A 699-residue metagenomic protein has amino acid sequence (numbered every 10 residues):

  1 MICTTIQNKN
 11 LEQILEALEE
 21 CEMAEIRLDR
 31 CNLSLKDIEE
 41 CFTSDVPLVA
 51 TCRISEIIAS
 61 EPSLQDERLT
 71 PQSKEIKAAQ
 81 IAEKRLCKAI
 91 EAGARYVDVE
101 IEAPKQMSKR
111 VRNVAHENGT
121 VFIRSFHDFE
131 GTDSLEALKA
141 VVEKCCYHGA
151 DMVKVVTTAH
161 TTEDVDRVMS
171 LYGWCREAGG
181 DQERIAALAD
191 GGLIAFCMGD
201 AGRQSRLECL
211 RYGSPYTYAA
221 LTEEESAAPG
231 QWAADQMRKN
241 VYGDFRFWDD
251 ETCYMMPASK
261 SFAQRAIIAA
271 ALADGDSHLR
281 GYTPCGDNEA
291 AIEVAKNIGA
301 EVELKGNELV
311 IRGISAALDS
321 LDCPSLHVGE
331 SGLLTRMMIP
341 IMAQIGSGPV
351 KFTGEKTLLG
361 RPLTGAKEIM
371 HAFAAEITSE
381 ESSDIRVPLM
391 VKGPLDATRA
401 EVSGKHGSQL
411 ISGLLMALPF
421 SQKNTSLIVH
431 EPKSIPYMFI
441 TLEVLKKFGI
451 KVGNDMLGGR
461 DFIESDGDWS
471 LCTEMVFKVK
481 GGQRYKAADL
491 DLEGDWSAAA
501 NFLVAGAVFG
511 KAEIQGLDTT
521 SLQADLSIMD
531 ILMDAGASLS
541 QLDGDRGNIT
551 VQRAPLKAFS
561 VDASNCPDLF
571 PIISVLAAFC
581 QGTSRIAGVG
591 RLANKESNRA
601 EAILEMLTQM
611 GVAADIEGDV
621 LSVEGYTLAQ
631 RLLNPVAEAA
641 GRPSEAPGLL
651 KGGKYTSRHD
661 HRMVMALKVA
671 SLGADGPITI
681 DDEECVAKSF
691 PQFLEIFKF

Functional and structural regions predicted by a protein language model:
M1-S63, E91: Conserved N-terminal beta1-alpha1 strand-loop-helix module at the mouth
T5-L18, K77-C87, S134-K144, Q204: Short, acidic/polar
T5-Q7, M23-C31, T51, E75-L86 (+3 more regions): Catalytic beta/alpha-barrel core
C31-L33, S55-D66, Q72-K77, A103-K105 (+8 more regions): Short, small-residue-enriched loops and turns at beta-alpha junctions that line or gate enzyme active sites
L48-S108, L326-E330, Q344, V350-T353: Glycine/small-residue-rich loop that forms an oxyanion/phosphate-binding "nest" at active or ligand-binding sites
A103-R238: Catalytic alpha/beta core domains of metabolic enzymes, predominantly
A233-F699: Short, structured segments at the rim of ligand-binding sites
